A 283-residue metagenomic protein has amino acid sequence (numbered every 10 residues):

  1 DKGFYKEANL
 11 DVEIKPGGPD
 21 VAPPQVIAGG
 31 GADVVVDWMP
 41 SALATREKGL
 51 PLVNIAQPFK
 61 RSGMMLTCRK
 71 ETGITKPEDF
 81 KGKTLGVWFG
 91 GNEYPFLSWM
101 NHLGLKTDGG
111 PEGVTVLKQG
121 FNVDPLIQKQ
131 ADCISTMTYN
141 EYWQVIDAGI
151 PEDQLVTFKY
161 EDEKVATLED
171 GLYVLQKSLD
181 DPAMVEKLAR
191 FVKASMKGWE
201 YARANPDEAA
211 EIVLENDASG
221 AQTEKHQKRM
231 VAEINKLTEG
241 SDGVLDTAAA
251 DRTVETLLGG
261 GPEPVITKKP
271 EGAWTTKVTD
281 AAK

Functional and structural regions predicted by a protein language model:
D1-Q119, P125-Q128, D132-Y139, F158 (+1 more regions): Short, glycine-/small- and polar/acidic-enriched structural segments that line small-molecule recognition paths
G3, M100-G104, G149, P206 (+1 more regions): Active-site catalytic pocket residues across diverse enzymes, especially alpha/beta-hydrolases
P58-C68, P151-D181, E233, G272 (+1 more regions): Periplasmic-binding protein-like
T107-V114, E152-V156, V185, A218-A232 (+1 more regions): Short, surface-exposed acidic
D180-G260: Secondary-structure end/capping motifs
D251-K283: Conserved C-terminal helix/tail region of periplasmic/extracytoplasmic solute-binding proteins
